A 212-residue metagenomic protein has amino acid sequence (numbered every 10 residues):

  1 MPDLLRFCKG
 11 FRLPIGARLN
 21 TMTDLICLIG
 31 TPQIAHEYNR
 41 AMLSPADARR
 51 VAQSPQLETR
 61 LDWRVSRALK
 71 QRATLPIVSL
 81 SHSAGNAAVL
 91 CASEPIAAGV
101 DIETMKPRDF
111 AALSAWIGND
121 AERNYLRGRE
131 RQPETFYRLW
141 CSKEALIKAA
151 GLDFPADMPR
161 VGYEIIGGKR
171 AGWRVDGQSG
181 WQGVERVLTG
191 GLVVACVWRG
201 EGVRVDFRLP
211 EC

Functional and structural regions predicted by a protein language model:
P2-C212: Core catalytic alpha/beta fold that binds nucleotide/phospho-ligands
